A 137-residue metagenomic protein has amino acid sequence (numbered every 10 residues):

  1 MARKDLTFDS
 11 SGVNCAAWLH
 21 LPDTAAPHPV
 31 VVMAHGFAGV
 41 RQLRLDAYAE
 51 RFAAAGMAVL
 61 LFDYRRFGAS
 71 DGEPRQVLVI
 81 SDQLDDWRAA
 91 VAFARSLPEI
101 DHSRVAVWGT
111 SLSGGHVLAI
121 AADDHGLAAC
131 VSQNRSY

Functional and structural regions predicted by a protein language model:
M1-A25, V79: N-terminal cap/lid segment of alpha/beta-hydrolase-fold proteins
P27-G36: Short beta-strand element of the alpha/beta-hydrolase
F37-E50, Y64: The serine-hydrolase catalytic nucleophile loop
L43-L45, S70-R75: Conserved catalytic-core motifs of eukaryotic protein kinase domains, centered on the activation segment
R44, V77-P98: Alpha/beta-hydrolase active-site loop
R51-D71: Conserved alpha/beta-hydrolase
A89-Y137: Primarily recognizes the serine-hydrolase "nucleophile elbow" in alpha/beta-hydrolase and SGNH/GDSL folds
